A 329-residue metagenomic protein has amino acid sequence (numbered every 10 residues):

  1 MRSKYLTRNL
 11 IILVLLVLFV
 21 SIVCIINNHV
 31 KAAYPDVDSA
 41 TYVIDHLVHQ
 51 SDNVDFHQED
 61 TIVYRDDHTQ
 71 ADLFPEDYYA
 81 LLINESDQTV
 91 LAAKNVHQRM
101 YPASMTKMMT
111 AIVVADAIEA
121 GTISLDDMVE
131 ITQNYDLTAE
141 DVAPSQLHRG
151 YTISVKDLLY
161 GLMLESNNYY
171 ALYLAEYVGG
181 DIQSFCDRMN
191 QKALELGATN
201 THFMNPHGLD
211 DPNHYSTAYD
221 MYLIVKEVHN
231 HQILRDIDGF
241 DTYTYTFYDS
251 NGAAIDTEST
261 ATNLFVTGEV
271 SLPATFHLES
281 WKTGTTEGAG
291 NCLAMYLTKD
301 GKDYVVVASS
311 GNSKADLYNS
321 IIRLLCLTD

Functional and structural regions predicted by a protein language model:
M1-L15: N-terminal Sec-pathway targeting helices
K4-R8, I26-N27, P35-V37, F240: Intrinsic-disorder/low-complexity regions
L10, L91, L317: Catalytic-site microenvironment of enzymes that process N-acetyl-hexosamine-containing cell-wall polysaccharides
I12-F19, G284: Hydrophobic alpha-helical membrane-embedded or membrane-associated segments
V17-N27: Hydrophobic alpha-helical membrane-insertion segments, chiefly the h-region of N-terminal signal peptides
I25, A198-T199, D210-Y215, Y219-D329: Domain-terminus/edge residues, biased toward the C-terminal soluble/receptor-binding domains of extracytoplasmic
A32-Y219, V228, K299: Active-site-adjacent loops and short helices of periplasmic peptidoglycan-processing enzymes
